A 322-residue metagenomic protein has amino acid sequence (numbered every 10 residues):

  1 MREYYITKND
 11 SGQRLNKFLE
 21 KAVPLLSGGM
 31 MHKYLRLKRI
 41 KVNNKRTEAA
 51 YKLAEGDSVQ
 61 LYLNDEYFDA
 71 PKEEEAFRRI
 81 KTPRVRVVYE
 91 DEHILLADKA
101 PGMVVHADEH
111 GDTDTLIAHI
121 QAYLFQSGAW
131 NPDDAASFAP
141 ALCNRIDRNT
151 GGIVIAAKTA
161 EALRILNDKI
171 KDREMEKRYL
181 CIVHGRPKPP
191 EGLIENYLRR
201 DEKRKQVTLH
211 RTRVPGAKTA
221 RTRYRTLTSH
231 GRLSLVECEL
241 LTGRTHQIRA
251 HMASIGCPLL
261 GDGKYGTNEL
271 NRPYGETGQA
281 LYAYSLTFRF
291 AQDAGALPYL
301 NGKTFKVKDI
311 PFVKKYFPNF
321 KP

Functional and structural regions predicted by a protein language model:
M1-E202, K306-K308, F312-F320: RNA pseudouridine synthases
M1-K33, K81-V85, K203, R213-R221 (+3 more regions): Pseudouridine synthases involved in rRNA/tRNA modification
N43-A49, R232-L235, R272-P273: Short alpha-helix capping/helix-loop boundary micro-motifs
E48-K52, E237, G278: Short, surface-exposed secondary-structure edge patches
D57, K177, S234, Q279 (+1 more regions): Glycine-rich GHKL/ HATPase_c ATP-binding element in histidine kinases
L95, V236-E239: Short, well-ordered beta-strand segments enriched in hydrophobic/aromatic residues
M103-H106, Q206-V207, S234: Short small-residue beta-strand/loop micro-motif enriched in glycine and branched aliphatics
Y179, I194, T222, S234-V236: Structural detector for hydrophobic anchor residues on beta-strands
